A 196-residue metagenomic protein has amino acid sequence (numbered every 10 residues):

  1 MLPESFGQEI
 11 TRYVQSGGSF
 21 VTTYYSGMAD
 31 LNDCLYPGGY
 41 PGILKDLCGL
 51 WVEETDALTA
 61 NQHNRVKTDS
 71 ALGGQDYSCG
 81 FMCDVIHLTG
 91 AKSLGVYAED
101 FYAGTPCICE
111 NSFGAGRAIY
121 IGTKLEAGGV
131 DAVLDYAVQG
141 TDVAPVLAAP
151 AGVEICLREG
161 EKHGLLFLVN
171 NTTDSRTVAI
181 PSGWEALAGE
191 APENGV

Functional and structural regions predicted by a protein language model:
L2-V196: A conserved amphipathic helix/loop scaffold that creates a polar/acidic microenvironment used either to coordinate
